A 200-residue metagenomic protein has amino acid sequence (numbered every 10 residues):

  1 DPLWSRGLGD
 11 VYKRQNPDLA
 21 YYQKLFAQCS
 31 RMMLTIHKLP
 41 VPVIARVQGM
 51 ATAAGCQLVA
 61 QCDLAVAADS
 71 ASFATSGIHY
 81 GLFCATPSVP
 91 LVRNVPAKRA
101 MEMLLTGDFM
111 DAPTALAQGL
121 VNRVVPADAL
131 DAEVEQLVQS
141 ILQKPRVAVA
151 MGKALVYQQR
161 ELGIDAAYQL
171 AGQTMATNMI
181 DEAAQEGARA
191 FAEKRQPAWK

Functional and structural regions predicted by a protein language model:
D1-Y12: Single conserved hydrophobic/aromatic residue that forms the stacking wall/gate of nucleotide- or nucleobase-binding
R14-A27: A short acidic, glycine-rich active-site loop that binds or catalyzes chemistry on phosphate/adenosine moieties
F26-M33, V138, V156, Y168-M175 (+1 more regions): Hydrophobic alpha-helical core bundles mediating ligand binding, dimerization, or RNAP-core interactions
L34-V149, D181, E186-R189: Crotonase-fold acyl-CoA enzyme core
M103-L104, L155, Q159, T174-M179: Helix-loop "lid/cap" segments that line or gate small-molecule binding pockets
R189-K200: Terminal low-complexity tails and localization/encapsulation signals of metabolic enzymes
